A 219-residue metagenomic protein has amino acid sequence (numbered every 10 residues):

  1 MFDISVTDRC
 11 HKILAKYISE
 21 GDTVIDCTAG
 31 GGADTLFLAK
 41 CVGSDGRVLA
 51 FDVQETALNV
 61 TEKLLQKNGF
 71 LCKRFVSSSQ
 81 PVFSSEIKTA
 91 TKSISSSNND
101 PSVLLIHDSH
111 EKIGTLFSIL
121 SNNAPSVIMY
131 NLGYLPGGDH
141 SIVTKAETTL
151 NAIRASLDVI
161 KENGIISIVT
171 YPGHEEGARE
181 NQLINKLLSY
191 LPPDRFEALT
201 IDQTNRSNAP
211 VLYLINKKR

Functional and structural regions predicted by a protein language model:
M1-T23, C27-C41: S-adenosyl-L-methionine
D22, G46, G164: Glycine-centered, small-residue-biased loops immediately flanking beta-strands in adenine/cofactor-binding cores
T28, V159-T170: Conserved beta-strand signature within the Rossmann-like core of class I S-adenosyl-L-methionine
R47-D52: Conserved SAM-binding motif I beta-strand of class I
N59-N122: S-adenosyl-L-methionine
L116, H174-R219: Class I S-adenosyl-L-methionine
M129-A152: Mobile active-site "lid"/loop adjacent to the S-adenosyl-L-methionine
T148-E162: A short glycine-rich, Lys/Arg-flanked "PGG" loop and its adjoining helix->strand segment in the class I
